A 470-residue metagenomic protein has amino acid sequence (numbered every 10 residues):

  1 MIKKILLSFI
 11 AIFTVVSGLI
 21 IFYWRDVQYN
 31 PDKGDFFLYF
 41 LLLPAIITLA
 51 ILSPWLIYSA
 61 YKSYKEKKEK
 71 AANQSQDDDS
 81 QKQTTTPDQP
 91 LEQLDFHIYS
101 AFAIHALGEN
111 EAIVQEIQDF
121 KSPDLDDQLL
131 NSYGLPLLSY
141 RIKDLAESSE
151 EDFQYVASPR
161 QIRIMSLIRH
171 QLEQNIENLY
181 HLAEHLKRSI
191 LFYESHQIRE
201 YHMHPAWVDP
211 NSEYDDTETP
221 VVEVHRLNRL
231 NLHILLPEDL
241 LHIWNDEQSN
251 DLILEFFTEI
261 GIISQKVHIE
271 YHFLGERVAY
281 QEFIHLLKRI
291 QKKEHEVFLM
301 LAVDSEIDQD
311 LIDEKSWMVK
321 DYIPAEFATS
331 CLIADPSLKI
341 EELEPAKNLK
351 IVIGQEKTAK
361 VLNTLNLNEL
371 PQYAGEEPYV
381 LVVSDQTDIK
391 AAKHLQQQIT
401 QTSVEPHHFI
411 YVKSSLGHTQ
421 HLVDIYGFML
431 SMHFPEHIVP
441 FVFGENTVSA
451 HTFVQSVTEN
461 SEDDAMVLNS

Functional and structural regions predicted by a protein language model:
M1-H295, D304, D313-S470: Conserved "HGTGT" condensation-loop signature of ketosynthase/thiolase-family condensing enzymes that catalyze
F298: Extended, Lys/Arg-enriched charged tracts that mediate electrostatic binding to polyanionic substrates
D308-D310: Active-site-adjacent elements of ketosynthase-type condensing enzymes
